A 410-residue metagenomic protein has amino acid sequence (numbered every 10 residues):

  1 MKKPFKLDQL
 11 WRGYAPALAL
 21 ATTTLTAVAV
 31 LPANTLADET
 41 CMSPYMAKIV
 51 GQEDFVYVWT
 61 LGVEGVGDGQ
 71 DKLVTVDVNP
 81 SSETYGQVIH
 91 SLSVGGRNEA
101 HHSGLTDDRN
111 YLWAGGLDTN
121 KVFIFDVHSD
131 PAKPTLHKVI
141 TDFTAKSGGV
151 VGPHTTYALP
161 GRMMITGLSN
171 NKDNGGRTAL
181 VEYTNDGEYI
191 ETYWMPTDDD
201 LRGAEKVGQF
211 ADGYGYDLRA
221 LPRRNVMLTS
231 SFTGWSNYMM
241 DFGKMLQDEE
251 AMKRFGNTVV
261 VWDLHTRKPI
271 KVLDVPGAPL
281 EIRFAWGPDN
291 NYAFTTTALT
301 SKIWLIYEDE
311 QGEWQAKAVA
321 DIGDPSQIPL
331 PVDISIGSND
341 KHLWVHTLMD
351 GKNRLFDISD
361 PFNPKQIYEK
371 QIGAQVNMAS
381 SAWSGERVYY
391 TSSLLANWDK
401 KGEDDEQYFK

Functional and structural regions predicted by a protein language model:
D38-V78, T84-L117: Beta-strand-rich domains and repeat architectures in extracellular enzymes and scaffolds, especially beta-propellers
G51, Y57-D68, I165-T178, S230-R254 (+1 more regions): Short, conserved, GDST-rich strand-edge loop motifs in beta-rich repeat architectures
Q52-D54, D108-N110, P160-R162, R223-N225 (+3 more regions): Short coil/turn segments that connect the beta-strands within blades of beta-propeller domains
V76-T84, I124-P134, E182-I190, L264 (+3 more regions): Short loop/turn segments immediately following beta-strands, especially the blade-tip and inter-blade linker loops
Y85-T155: Blade-loop segments of beta-propeller domains
Q87-E99, H137-G149, T192-G213, P269-L280 (+2 more regions): Surface-exposed loop and turn segments in beta-propeller and other repeat-based domains that flank or scaffold
T106, G208-R354: Beta-propeller domains
V127-P222: Asp-box/WD-like beta-propeller blade repeats and closely related beta-sheet repeat scaffolds
